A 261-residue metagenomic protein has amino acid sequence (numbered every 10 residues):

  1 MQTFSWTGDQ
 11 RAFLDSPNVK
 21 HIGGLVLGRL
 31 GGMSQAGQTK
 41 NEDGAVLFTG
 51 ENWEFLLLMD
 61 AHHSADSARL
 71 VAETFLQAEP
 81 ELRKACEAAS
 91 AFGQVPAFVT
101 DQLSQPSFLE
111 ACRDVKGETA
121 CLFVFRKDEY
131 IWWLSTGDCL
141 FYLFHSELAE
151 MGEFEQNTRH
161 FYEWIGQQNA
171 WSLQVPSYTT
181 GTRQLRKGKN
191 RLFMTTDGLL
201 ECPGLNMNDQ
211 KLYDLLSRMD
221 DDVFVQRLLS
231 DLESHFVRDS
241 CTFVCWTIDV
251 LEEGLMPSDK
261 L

Functional and structural regions predicted by a protein language model:
M1-A78, C139, S172-Q184, R238: N-terminal entry segment of metal-dependent catalytic domains or homologous docking segments
M1-D9, L109, R126, V175-L261: C-terminal catalytic subdomain
G23-T39, T100-C112, L143-R183, L229-F236: PP2C/PPM family metal-dependent serine/threonine protein phosphatase catalytic domain, recognizing the conserved
Q38-T49, D114-D128, W132, Q156-P203 (+1 more regions): Acidic loop->beta-strand submotif enriched in PP2C/PPM serine/threonine phosphatases
E54-L56, I131, F141, A149-M151: Hydrophobic residues embedded in beta-strands of well-ordered beta-sheets
M59, G137, M194-T196: Active-site flanking residues adjacent to catalytic metal/cofactor-binding acidic residues
H63, F141, G198-L200: Short, glycine/acidic-enriched loop or turn micro-motifs at the edges of active sites
R83-F144, Q174-R186, L232-D239, F243-I248: Catalytic core of PPM/PP2C metal-dependent serine/threonine phosphatase domains
